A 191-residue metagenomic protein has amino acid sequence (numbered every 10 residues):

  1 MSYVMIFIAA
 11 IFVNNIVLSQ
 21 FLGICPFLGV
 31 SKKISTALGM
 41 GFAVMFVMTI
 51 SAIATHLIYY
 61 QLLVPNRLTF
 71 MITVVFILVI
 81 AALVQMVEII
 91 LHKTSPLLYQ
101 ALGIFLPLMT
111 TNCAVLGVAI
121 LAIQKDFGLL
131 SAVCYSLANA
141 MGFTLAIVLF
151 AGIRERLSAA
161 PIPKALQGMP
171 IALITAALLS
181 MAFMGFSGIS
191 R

Functional and structural regions predicted by a protein language model:
S2, M181-R191: Juxtamembrane boundary at the C-terminal end of a transmembrane helix
Y3-L18, N66-A82, V133-A146: Structural signature of hydrophobic alpha-helical transmembrane segments
F21-G29, E88-T94, I104-L108, C113-D126: Generic transmembrane alpha-helix signature in multi-pass membrane proteins, especially transporters/channels
F21-T36, V84-L98, F150-P161: C-terminal ends of transmembrane helices
S31-T49, N66-T73: Loop-to-helix transition at the N-terminal end of transmembrane alpha-helices
A43-I53, G103-V118, G168-S180: Small-residue-rich segments of transmembrane alpha-helices in multi-pass membrane proteins, especially helix faces
Y60-G103: Ordered, amphipathic secondary-structure segments that act as subunit-interaction surfaces in large macromolecular
E155-L173: Interfacial loop-to-transmembrane junctions
